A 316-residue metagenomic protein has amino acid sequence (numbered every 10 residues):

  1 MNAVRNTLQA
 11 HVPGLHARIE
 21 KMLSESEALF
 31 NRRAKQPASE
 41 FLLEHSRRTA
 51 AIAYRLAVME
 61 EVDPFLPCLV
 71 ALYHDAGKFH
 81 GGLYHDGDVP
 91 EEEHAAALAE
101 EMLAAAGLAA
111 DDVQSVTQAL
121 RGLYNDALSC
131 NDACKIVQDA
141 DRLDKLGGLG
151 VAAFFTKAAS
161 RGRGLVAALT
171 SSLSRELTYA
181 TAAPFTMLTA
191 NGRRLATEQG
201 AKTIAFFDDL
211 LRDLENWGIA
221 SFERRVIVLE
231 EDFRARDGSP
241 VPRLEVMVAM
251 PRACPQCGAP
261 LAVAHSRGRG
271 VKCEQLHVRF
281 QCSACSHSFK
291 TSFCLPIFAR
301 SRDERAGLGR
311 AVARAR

Functional and structural regions predicted by a protein language model:
N2-A17, A34-V62, Y73, N125-E245 (+1 more regions): Divalent metal-dependent phosphate-bond-processing catalytic cores, especially two-metal-ion Mg2+/Mn2+ enzymes that act
L43, R47, C68, A110-R121 (+1 more regions): Short, well-structured alpha-helical segments
R48-A50, P90-A105: An active-site-proximal "capping" alpha-helix that borders the catalytic cofactor pocket
P64-G87, A95, S115-D126: His-Asp-centered metal-binding catalytic motifs of divalent-metal-dependent phosphohydrolases/nucleases
D86-E91, H277: Alpha-helix N-cap and loop-to-helix initiation/capping positions
V226-P251, R267-C273, K290-R316: Short, intrinsically disordered terminal segments enriched in charged and Pro/Gly residues
C254-C257, C282-C285: Short cysteine-rich clusters marking metal-coordination/redox-active sites
L261, F289: Cys/His-rich microdomains that often coordinate metals
